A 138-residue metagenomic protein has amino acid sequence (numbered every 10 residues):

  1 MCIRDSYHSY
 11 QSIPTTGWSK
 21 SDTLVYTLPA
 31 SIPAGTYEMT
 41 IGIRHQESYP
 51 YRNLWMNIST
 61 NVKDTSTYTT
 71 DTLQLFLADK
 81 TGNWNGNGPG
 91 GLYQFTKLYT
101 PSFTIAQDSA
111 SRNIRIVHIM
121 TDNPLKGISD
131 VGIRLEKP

Functional and structural regions predicted by a protein language model:
M1-D5: Conserved small/polar residues in nucleotide/adenosyl-binding loops
S6-S31: Post-signal peptide N-terminal segment of mature Sec-exported envelope proteins
V25-G42, Y51-N53, S111: Contiguous beta-strand segments within globular domains
G42-E47, R115-D122: Short beta-strand-plus-loop segments that form exposed binding edges in beta-rich domains
P50-M56, G127-S129: Short coil-to-beta strand junction motifs in C2/discoidin
L73-I105: An anionic, turn-rich surface loop/hairpin at beta-sheet edges that serves as a generic interaction/coordination patch
P124-P138: C-terminal interaction-tip segments
